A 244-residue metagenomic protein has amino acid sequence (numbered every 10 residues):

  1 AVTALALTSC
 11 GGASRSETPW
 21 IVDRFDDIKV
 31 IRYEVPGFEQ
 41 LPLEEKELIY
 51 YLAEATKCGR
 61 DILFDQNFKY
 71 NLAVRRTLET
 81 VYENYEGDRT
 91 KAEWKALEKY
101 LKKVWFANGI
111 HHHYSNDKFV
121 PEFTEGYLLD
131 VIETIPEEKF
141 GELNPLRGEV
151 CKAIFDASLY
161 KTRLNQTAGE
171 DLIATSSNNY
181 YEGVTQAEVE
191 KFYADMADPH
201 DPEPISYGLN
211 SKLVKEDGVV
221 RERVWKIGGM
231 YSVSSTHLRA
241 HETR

Functional and structural regions predicted by a protein language model:
A1-L5: Sec-dependent N-terminal signal peptides
T8-S9: C-terminal motif of bacterial Sec signal peptides marking the signal peptidase cleavage site
A13: Cytosolic-facing loops and C-terminal tails of multi-pass membrane proteins
E17-S235: N-terminal helix-rich structural modules
T236-T243: Conserved small/polar residues in nucleotide/adenosyl-binding loops
